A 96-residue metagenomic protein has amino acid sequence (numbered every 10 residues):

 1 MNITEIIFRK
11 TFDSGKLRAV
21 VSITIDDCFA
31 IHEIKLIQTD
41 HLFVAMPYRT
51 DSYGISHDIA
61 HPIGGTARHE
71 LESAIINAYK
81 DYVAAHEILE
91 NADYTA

Functional and structural regions predicted by a protein language model:
M1-A96: Single-stranded nucleic acid-binding surfaces, predominantly the OB-fold ssDNA-binding core
